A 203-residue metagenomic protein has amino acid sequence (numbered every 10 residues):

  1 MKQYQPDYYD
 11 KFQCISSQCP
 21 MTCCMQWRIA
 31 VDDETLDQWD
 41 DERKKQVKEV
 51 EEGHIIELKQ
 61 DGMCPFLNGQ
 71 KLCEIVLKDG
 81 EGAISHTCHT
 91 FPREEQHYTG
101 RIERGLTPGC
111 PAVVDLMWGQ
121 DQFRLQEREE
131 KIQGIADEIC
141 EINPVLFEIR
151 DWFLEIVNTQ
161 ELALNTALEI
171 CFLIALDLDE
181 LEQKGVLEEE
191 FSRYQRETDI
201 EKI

Functional and structural regions predicted by a protein language model:
M1-T22, T99, P111-V114, W118 (+1 more regions): Long, low-complexity, compositionally biased intrinsically disordered regions
P6, I15-S16, V31, G80 (+2 more regions): Generic detector of ordered secondary-structure context
K11-I29, K59-E94, T107-V114: Local cysteine-cluster metal-coordination motifs and their immediate loop/turn environment, predominantly Fe-S cluster
W27-R28, D33-D61: N-terminal, Lys/Arg-enriched amphipathic/low-complexity engagement segments that precede the first folded domain
Q38, E42, W152-I156, I170-I174: Residues that form generic nucleotide/phosphate-binding pockets
K71, D79-L168: Internal, well-ordered alpha/beta segment that forms a basic, Gly-enriched binding/recognition surface
N158-I203: Hydrophobic, aromatic-lined core segments that form the binding pocket/scaffold for planar heteroaromatic ligands
